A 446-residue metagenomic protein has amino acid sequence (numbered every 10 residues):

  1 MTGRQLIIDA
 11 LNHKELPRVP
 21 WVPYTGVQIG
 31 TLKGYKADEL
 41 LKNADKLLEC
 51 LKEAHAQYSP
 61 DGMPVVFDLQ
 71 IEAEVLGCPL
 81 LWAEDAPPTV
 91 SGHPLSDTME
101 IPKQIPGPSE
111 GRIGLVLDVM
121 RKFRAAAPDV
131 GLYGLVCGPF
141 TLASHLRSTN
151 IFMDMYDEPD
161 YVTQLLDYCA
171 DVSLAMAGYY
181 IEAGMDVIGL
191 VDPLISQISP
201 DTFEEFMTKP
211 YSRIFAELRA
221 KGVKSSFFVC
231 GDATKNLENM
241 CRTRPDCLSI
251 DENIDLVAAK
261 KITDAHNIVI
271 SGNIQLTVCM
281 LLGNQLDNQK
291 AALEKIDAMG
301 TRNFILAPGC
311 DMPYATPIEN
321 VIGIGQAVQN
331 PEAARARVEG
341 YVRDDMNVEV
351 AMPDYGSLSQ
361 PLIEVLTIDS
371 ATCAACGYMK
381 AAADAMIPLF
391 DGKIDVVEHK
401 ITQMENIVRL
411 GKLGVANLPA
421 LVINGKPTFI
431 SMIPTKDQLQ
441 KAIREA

Functional and structural regions predicted by a protein language model:
G3-I29, K36-A37, C50, D61 (+3 more regions): Active-site loop segments of alpha/beta catalytic cores
R4, D45-L48, G377-A381: Short amphipathic alpha-helical segment that frequently serves as the phosphate-/nucleotide-binding helix
L32-D38, A73-E84, L413-G414: Glycine-rich loop at the start of a catalytic domain that most often binds anionic cofactors/ligands
L51-P79: Glycine-rich, N-terminal phosphate-binding loop and its surrounding beta-alpha-beta segment
M352-L389: Local sequence-structure signature of Cys/Sec-based thiol-disulfide redox active-site neighborhoods
G392-E405: Thiol-based oxidoreductase modules, predominantly thioredoxin-like and allied folds used for disulfide exchange
K412-V422: Structural micro-motif
I423-A446: Non-catalytic, surface beta->alpha helical segment in thiol-disulfide oxidoreductase systems
